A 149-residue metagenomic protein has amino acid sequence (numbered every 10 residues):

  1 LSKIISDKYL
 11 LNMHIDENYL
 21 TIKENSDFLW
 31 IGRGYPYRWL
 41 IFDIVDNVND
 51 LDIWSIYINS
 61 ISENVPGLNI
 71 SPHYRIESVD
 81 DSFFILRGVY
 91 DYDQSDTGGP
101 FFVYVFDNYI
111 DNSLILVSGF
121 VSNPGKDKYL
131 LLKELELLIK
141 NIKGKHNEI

Functional and structural regions predicted by a protein language model:
L1, M13, Y19, I115-I149: Surface-exposed amphipathic alpha-helical segments
I4-I5, T97: Short loop/turn motifs at secondary-structure junctions and domain boundaries
I5, I41-D46, N123-Y129: Second-shell loop/turn segments in exported
S6-H14: N-terminal helix-cap/turn-to-beta initiation motif at the start of protein domains
D16-N64: Secretory pathway targeting signatures of secreted, lumenal, and periplasmic proteins
R33-P36, V89-D91, F120-V121: Secondary-structure transition/turn motif
R38-W39, F83-I85, N112-G119: Glycine-rich, often proline-containing surface loops adjacent to acidic residues and nearby aromatics that form
E63-N112, K126-K128, K140, K145-I149: Signature of long, low-cysteine stretches enriched in small and polar/charged residues
